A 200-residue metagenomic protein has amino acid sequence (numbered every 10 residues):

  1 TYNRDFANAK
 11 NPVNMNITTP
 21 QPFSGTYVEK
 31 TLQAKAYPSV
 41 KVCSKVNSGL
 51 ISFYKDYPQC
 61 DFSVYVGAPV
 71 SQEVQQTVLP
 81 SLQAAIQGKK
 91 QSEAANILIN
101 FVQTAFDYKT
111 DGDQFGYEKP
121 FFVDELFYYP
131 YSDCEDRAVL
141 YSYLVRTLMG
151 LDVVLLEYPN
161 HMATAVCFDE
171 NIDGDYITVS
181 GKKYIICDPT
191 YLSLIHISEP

Functional and structural regions predicted by a protein language model:
T1-A36: Intrinsically disordered, low-complexity N-terminal segments that are enriched in acidic
P22-T77, S81: Contiguous hydrophobic, core-forming segments of folded domains
F62-Y128, T190: Secondary-structure boundary elements
E93-A94, L156-P159, I177-G181: Extracellular/periplasmic catalytic domains that process cell-envelope and extracellular macromolecules
K109-D169: Active-site neighborhood of thiol-dependent amide/isopeptide-bond enzymes
C167-N171, T190-L192: Solvent-exposed coil/turn segments that connect beta secondary-structure elements in extracytoplasmic/periplasmic
D175-Y191: Catalytic Cys-His active-site segments of thiol-dependent hydrolases/isopeptidases
S193-P200: Residue-level detector of conserved catalytic or cofactor/ligand-binding positions in enzyme active sites
